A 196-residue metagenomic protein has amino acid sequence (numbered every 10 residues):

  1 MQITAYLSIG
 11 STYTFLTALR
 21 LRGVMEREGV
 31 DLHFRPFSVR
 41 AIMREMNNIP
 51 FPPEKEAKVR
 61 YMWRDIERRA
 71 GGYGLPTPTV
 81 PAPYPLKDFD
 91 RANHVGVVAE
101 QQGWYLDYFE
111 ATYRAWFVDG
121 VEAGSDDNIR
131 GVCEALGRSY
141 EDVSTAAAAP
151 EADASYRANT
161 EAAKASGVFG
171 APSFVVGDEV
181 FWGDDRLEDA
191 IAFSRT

Functional and structural regions predicted by a protein language model:
Q2-T4, Y13-D31, A111-T196: C-terminal cap of thioredoxin/glutaredoxin-like
I9, F15-W116: Structural alpha/beta surface segment adjacent to cysteine/selenocysteine redox centers across thiol/disulfide enzymes
